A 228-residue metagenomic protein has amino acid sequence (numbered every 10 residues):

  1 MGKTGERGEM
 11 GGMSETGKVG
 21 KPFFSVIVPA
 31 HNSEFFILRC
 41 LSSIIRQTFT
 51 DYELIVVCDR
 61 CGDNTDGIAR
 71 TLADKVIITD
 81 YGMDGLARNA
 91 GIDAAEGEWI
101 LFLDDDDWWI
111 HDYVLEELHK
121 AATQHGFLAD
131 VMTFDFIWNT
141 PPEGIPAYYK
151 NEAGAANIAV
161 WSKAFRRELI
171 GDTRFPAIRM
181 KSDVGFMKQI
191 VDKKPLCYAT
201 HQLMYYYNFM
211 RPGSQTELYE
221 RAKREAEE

Functional and structural regions predicted by a protein language model:
P22-S25, S43, E53, G185: Cell-envelope/extracellular polymer assembly enzymes that use nucleotide-activated donors
P29-R46: Short, well-formed alpha-helical segments that are part of the catalytic scaffolds of diverse glycosyltransferases
F35-L38, D63-T71: Acidic helix N-cap motif at the loop->helix transition within catalytic regions of sugar-transfer enzymes
S43, T50, C58-G67, Y81 (+2 more regions): A conserved acidic beta->alpha catalytic loop
T79-A95: Glycine-rich, basic loop-to-helix element that forms the pyrophosphate-binding segment of sugar-nucleotide handling
I100: Short aromatic/hydrophobic "clamp" motif used to bind/position activated sugar donors
D112-I145: Conserved donor NDP-sugar-binding/catalytic core segment of glycosyltransferases
Y148-A222: Conserved nucleotide-sugar donor-binding catalytic segment
